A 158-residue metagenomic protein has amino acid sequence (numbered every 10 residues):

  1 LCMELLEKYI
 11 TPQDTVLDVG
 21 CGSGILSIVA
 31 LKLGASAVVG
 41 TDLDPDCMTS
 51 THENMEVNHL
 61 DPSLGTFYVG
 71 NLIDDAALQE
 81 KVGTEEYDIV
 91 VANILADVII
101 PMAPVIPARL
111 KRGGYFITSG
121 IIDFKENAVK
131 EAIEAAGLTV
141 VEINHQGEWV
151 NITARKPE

Functional and structural regions predicted by a protein language model:
L1-L72: Conserved SAM/SAH cofactor-binding pocket of Class I
L43-P157: S-adenosylmethionine
